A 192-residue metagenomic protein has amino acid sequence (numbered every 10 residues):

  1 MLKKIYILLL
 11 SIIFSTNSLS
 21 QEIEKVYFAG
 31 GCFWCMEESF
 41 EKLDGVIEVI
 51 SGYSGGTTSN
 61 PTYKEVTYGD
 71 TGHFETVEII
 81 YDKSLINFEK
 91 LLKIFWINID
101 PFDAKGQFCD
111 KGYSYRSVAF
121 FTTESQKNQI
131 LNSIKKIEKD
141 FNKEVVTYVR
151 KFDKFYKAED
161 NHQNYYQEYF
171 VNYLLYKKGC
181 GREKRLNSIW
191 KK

Functional and structural regions predicted by a protein language model:
L2, L19-K192: Flexible coil/turn and secondary-structure edge motifs
K4-F14: Sec-dependent N-terminal signal peptides
